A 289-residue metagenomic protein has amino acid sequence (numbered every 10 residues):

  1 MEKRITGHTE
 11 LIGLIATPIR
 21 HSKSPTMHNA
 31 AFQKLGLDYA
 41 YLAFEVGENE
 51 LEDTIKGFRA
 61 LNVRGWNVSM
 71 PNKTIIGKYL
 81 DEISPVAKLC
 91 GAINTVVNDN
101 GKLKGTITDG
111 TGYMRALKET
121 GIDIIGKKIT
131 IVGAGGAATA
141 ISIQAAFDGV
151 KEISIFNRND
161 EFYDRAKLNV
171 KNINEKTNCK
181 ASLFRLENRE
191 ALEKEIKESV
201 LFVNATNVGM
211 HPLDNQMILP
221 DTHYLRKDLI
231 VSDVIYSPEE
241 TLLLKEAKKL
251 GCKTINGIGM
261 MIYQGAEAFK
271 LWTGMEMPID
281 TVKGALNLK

Functional and structural regions predicted by a protein language model:
R4-T120: Phosphate/diphosphate ligand-binding glycine-rich loop within oxidoreductases
L11, K128, K151-S154, K180: Residues at the starts of beta-strands that form the adenosine-phosphate
A16, I107, G126-F147, N157-R158: Glycine-rich adenosine-cofactor-binding loop
P18, R158-F162, S237: Residues in the short beta-alpha loop(s) of Rossmann-like NAD(P)-binding domains
I122-K128, L225-K227: Short helix-loop-beta connector
D148-T177: NAD(P)-binding Rossmann-fold cofactor-contacting core
C179-T254: Rossmann-like adenosine-cofactor binding region
D228-I230, V234-K289: Adenosine-phosphate binding glycine-rich loop
